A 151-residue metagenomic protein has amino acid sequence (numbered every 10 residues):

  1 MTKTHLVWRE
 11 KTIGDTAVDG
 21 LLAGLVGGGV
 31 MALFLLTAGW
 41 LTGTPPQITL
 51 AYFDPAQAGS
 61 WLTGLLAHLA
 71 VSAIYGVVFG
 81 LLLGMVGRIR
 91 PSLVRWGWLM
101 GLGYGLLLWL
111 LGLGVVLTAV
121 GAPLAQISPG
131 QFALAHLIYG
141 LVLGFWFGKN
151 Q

Functional and structural regions predicted by a protein language model:
M1-Q151: Juxtamembrane/disordered regions of integral membrane proteins
